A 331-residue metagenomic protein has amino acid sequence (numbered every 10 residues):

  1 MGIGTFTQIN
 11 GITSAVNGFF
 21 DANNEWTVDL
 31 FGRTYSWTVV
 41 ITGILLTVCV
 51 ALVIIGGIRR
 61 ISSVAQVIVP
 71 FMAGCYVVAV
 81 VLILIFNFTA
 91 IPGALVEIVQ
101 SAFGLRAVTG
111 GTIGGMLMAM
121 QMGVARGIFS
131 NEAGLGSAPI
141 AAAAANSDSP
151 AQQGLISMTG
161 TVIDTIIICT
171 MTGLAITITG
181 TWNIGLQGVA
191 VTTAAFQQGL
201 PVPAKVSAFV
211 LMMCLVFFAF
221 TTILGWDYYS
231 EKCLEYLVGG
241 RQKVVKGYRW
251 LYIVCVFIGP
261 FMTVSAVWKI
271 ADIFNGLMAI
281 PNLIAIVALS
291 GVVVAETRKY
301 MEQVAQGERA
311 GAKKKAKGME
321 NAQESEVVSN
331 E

Functional and structural regions predicted by a protein language model:
M1, T42-I44, C75, A107-S130 (+4 more regions): Select transmembrane alpha-helical segments in multipass membrane proteins
M1-N10, V16-V53, C214-I223: Helix-loop-helix module between adjacent transmembrane segments
I9-V16, W37-V99, L234, W268-R298 (+1 more regions): Membrane-interface loop-to-helix entry segments
N23-I41, F103-M118, Q198-F209, G240-G247 (+1 more regions): Membrane-interfacial loop-to-helix junctions in multi-pass transporters
W26-F31, S147-I163, G240-R249: Membrane-interface alpha-helices at helix entry/exit sites of multi-pass transporters
V53, G127-E132, G136-P150, S157-T161: Helix-loop junctions at the membrane interface of multi-pass solute transporters
A79-E97, V108-G111, A144-A145, T159-V191: Extracellular/periplasmic helix-exit of transmembrane alpha-helices
Q242-R298, G307-E331: A generic transmembrane alpha-helix motif of multi-pass inner-membrane proteins
